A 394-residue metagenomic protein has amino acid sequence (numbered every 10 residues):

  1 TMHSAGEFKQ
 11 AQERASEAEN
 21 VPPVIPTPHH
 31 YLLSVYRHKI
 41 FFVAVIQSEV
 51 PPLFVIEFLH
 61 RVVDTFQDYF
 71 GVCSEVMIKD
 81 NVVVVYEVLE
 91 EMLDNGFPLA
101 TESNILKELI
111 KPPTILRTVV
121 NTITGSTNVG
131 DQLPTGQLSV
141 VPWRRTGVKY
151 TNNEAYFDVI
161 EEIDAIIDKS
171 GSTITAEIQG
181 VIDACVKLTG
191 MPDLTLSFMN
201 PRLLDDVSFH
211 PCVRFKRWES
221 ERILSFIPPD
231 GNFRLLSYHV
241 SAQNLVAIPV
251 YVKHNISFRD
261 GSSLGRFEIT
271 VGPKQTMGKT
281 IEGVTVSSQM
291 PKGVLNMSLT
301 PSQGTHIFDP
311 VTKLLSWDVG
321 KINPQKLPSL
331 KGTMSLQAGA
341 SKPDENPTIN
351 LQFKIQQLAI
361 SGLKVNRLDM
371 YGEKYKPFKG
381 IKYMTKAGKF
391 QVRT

Functional and structural regions predicted by a protein language model:
T1-N153, I160, I166-D168, S172 (+2 more regions): Acidic, low-complexity cytosolic segments
I110, V120-T394: Intrinsically disordered, low-complexity Ser/Thr/Pro/Gly-rich interaction regions that scaffold/cooperate
